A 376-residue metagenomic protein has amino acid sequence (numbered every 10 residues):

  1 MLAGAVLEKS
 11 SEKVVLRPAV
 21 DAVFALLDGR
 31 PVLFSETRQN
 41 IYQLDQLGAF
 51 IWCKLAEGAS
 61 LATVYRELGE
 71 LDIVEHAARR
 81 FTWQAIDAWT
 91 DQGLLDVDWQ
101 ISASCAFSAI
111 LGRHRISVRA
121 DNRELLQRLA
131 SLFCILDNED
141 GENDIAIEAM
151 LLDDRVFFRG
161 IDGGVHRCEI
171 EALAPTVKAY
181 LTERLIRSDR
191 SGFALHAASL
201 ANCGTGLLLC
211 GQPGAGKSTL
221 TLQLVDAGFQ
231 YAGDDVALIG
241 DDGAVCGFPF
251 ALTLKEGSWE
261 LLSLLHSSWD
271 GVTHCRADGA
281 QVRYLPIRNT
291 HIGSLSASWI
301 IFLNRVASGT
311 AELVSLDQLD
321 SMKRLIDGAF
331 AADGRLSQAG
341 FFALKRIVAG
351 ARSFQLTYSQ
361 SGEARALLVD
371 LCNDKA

Functional and structural regions predicted by a protein language model:
M1-A49, C53: Acidic, low-complexity/disordered tracts enriched in E/D and polar residues
V14, L27, A198, N202-C210 (+2 more regions): Glycine-rich, often acidic-flanked micro-motifs that create phosphate/phosphodiester-binding or positioning elements
T37-R113: Long, charge-rich, low-complexity alpha-helical segments
I135, E139-I186, S361, L368-D370 (+1 more regions): Charged, amphipathic alpha-helical linker segments immediately N-terminal to NTP-binding catalytic cores
L185-N202: Pre-Walker A adenine-sensing motif
P213-G214: Walker A (P-loop) phosphate-binding loop of P-loop NTPases
K217: Conserved lysine of the Walker
L220-T221: Post-Walker A alpha-helix
